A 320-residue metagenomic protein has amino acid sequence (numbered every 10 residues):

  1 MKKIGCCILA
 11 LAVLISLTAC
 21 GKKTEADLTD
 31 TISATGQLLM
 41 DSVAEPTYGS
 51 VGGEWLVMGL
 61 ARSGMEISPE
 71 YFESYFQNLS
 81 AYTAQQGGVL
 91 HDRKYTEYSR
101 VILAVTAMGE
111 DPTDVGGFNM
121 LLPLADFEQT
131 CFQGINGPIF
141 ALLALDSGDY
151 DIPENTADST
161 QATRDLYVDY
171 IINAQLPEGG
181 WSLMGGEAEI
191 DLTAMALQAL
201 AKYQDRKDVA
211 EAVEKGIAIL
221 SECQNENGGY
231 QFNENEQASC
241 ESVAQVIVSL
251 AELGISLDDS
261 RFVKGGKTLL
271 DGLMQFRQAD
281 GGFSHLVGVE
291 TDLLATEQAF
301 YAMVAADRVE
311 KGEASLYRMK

Functional and structural regions predicted by a protein language model:
M1-A10, G21: Positively charged n-region of N-terminal signal peptides that target proteins for export
G5, T24, T156: Sparse, context-dependent recognition of short Cys/His-centered cofactor- or disulfide-binding micro-motifs
S16-A19: C-terminal motif of bacterial Sec signal peptides marking the signal peptidase cleavage site
K23-A34, G272, V287-K320: Terminal, non-catalytic domain-edge segments
D27-T47, S68-L90, P112-Q133, D158-G180 (+3 more regions): Long, well-ordered core segments of solenoidal/helical folds
A44-I67, V89-P112, T130-R164, L176-E214 (+2 more regions): An alpha-helical repeat/solenoid feature that recognizes helix-turn-helix modules
